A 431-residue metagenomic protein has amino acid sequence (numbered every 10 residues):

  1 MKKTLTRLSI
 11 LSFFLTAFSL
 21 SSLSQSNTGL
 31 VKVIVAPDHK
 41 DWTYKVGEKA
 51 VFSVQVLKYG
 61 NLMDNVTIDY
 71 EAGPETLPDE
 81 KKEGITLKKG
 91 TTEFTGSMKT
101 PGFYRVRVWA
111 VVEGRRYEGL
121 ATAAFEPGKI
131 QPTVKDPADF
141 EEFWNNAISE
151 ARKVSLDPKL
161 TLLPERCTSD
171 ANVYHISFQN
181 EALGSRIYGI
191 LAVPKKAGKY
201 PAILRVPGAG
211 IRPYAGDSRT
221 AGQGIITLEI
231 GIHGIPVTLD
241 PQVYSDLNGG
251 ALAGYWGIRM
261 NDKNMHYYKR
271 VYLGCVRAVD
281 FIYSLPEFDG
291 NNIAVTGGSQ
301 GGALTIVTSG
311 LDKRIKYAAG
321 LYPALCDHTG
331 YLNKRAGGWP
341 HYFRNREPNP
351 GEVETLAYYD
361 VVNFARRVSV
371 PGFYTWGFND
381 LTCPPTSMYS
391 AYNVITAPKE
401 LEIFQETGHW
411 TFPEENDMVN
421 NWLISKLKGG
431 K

Functional and structural regions predicted by a protein language model:
D38-W42, A151-A197: N-terminal cap/lid segment of alpha/beta-hydrolase-fold proteins
R212-L273, G330-W339: Cap/lid segment of the alpha/beta-hydrolase catalytic domain
F288-G298: Alpha/beta-hydrolase fold nucleophile elbow
G302-N349, I403, T411-E414: Hydrolase active-site cap/lid region
V368, Y374-W376: Short beta-strand/loop motif that positions the catalytic acidic residue of the alpha/beta-hydrolase fold
V370, P384-Y392: Short alpha-helix in the alpha/beta-hydrolase fold that links the catalytic acid
F378-C383: Acidic catalytic loop of the alpha/beta-hydrolase fold
Y389-K431: C-terminal catalytic histidine-bearing segment of alpha/beta-hydrolase fold enzymes
